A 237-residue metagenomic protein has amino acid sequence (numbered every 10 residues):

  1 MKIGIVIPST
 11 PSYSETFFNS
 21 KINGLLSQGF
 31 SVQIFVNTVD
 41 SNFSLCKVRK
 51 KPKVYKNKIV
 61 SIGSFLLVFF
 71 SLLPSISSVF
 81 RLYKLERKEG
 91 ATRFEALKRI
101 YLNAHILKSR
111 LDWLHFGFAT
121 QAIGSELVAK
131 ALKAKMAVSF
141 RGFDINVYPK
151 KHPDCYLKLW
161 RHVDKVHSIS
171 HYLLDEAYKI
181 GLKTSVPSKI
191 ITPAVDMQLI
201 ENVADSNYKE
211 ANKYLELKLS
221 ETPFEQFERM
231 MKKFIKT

Functional and structural regions predicted by a protein language model:
M1-K56, S109, A134, R161 (+3 more regions): N-terminal subdomain of nucleotide-sugar transferases
N23, Y101-K108, L127, A131 (+2 more regions): Membrane-proximal helix-turn-helix segments that form the acceptor-binding/catalytic region of lipid-linked
V39, F143-D144, Y172-L173, I190-E201 (+1 more regions): Short beta-strand->alpha-helix junction loop in the catalytic core of nucleotide-activated group-transfer enzymes
D40-T92: A conserved catalytic-core segment of Leloir-type glycosyltransferases
F116-Q121: Short His-centered aromatic/hydrophobic patch
Y148-K151, Y178-K179, A194-A211: Acidic anion/phosphate-binding donor-loop and adjacent secondary structure in glycosyltransferase catalytic cores
V163-P187, V195-M197: A short, active-site helix/loop in glycosyltransferases that binds the activated sugar's phosphate group
H167, N207-T237: Conserved donor-binding/catalytic core segment of Leloir-type glycosyltransferases
